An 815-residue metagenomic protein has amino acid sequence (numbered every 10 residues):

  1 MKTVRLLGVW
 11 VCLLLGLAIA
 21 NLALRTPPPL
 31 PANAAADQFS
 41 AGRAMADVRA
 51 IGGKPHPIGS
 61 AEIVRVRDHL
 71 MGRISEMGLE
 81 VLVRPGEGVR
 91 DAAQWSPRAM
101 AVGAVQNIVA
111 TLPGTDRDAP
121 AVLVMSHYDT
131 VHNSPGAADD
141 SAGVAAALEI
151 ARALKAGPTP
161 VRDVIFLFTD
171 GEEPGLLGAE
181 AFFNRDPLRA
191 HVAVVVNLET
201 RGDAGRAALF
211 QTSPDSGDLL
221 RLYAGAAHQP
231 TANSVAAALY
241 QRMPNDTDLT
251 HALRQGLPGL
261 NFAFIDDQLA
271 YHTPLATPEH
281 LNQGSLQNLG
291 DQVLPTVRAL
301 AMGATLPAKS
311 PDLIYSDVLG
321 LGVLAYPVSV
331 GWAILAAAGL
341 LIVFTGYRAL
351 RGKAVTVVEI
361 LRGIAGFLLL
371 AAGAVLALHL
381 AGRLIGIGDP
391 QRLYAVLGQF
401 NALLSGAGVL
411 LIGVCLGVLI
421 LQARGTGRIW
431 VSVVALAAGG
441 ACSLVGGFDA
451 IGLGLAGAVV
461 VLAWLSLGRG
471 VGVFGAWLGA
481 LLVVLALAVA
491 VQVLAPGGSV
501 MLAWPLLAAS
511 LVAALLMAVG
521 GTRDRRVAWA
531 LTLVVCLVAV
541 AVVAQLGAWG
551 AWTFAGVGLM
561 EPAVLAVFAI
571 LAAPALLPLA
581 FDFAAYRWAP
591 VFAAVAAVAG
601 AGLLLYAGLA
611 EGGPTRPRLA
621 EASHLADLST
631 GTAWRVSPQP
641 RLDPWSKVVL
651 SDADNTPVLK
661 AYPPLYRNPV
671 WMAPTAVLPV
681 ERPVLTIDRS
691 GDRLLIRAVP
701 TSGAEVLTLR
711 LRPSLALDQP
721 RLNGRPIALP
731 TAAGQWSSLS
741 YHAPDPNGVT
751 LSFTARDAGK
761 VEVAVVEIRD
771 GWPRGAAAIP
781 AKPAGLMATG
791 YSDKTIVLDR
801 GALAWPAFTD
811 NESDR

Functional and structural regions predicted by a protein language model:
K2-P31, A589-L605: Hydrophobic alpha-helical transmembrane signal-anchor segments
L15, L341-V649, A653-M672, V677-P679: Alpha-helical transmembrane segments of integral membrane proteins
A20-L24, P307-L313, G382-I387: Peri-membrane helix termini and adjoining interfacial loops of integral membrane proteins
A23-S40, E611-E621: Ser/Thr/Pro/Gly-rich low-complexity linker/stalk segments immediately outside membranes or between
P27-Y326, L709, P713, R725 (+2 more regions): Soluble extramembrane regions of membrane proteins in the secretory/endomembrane system
D68-T111, V144-A145, G217-D218, L222-G225 (+1 more regions): Extracytosolic and intramembrane catalytic regions of membrane-associated proteins in envelope/secretory systems
A190-L209, G331-A354: C-terminal domain-closing interface element
A308-G339, T356-V357, Q399-F400: Cytosolic-side membrane-insertion boundary helix
